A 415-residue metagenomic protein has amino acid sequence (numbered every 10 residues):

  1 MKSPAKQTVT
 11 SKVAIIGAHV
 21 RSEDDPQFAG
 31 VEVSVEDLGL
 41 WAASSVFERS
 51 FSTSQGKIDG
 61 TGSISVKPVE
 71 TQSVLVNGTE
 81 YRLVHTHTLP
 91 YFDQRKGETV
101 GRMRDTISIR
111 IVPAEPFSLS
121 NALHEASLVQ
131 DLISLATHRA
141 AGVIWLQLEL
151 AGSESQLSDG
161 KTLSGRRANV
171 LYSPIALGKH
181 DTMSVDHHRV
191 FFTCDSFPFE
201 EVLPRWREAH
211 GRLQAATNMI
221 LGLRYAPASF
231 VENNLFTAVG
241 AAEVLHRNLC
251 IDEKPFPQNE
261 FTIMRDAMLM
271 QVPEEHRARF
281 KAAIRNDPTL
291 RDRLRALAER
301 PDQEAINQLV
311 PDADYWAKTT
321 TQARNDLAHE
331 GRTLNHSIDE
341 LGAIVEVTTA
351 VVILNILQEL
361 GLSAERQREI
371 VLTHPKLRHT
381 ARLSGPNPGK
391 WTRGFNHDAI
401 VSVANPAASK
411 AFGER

Functional and structural regions predicted by a protein language model:
M1-A140, I370-T373: Long, contiguous, compositionally biased segments that the model treats as domain-scale units
A114-S118, S155-L157, L177, L334: Generic "edge-of-domain/loop-turn" microfeature
A141-K179: Short, conserved secondary-structure transition motifs
G160, A168-R415: Amphipathic, oligomerization/interface secondary-structure segments
